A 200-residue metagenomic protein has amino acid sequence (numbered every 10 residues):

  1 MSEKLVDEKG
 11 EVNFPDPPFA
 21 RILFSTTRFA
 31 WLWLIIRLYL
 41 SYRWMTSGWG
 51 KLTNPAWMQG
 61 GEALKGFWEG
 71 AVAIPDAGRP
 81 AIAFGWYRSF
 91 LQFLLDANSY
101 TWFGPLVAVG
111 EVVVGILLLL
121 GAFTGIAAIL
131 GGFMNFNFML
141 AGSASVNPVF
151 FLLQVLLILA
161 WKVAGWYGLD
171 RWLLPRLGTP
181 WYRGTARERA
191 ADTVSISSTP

Functional and structural regions predicted by a protein language model:
M1-V113, L120-P200: Extended, low-polarity transmembrane helix blocks
